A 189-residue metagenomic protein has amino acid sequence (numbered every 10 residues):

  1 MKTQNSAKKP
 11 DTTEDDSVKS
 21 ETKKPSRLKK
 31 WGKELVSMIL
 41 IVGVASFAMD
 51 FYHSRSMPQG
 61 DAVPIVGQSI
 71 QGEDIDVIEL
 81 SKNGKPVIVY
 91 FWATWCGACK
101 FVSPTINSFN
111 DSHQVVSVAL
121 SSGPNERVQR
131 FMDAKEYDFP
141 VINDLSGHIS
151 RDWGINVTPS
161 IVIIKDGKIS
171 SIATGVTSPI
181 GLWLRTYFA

Functional and structural regions predicted by a protein language model:
M1-Q68, A189: N-terminal targeting signals for export/organelle localization
V66-V87: A short beta-strand-turn-helix
Q68, P140-D144: Short acidic-hydrophobic, aromatic-tinged amphipathic segments that line or gate anion-handling sites
L80-G84, S103-H113, A134-K135, G181-A189: Alpha-helix C-terminal capping segments
G84-V87, F91-W95, V157: Short pre-active-site segment immediately N-terminal to redox-active cysteine/selenocysteine motifs in thiol-based
I88-V89, V115, I161: Hydrophobic beta-strand anchors of alpha/beta hydrolase catalytic cores
K100-K135, L145-R151: Structural microenvironment flanking redox-active thiols in thiol-disulfide oxidoreductases
D133-Y137, L145-A189: Thiol/disulfide oxidoreductase modules built on the thioredoxin-like
